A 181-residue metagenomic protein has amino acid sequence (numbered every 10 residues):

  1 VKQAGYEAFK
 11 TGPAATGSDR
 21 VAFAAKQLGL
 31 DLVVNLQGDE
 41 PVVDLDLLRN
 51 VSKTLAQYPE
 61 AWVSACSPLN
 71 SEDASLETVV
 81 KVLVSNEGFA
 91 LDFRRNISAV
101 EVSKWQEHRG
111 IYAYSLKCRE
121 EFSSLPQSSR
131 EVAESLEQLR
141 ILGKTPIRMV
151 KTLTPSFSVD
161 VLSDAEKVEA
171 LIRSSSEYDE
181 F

Functional and structural regions predicted by a protein language model:
K2-L36, E40-K53: Short phosphate-binding loop-to-helix
E7, F89, P146-R148: Conserved beta-strand segments of alpha/beta enzyme cores
G12-A15, V33, S52, E60-S64 (+1 more regions): Structured catalytic cores of enzymes that bind and process phosphorylated ligands/cofactors
T16, K104-F181: Conserved alpha/beta core of the MobA/IspD/sugar-nucleotide pyrophosphorylase nucleotidyltransferase superfamily
L30, Y58-E60, K144: Short, high-confidence coil segments that cap the C-terminus of an alpha-helix and link into the following beta-strand
V43-S128: Conserved core of the sugar-phosphate nucleotidyltransferase
